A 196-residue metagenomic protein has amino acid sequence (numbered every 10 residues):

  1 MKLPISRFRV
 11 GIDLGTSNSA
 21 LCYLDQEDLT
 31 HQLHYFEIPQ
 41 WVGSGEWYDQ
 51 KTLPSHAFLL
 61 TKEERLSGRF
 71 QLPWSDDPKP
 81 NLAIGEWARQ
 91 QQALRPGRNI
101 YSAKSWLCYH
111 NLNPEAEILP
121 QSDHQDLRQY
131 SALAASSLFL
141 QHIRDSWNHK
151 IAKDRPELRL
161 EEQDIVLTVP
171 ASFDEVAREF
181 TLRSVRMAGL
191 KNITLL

Functional and structural regions predicted by a protein language model:
K2-H31: Gly/Thr-rich phosphate-binding beta-strand-loop-beta motif of the actin/hexokinase/Hsp70
R7-F8, L160-I165, I193: Residue-level recognition of the N-termini of beta-strands and the immediately preceding loop/turn
G15, C22-L24, L167-P170, L196: Generic beta-strand/beta-sheet core signal
S19-L29, A135-S136, Q163, L190: A generic short-segment signal for beta-strand/edge and adjacent turn/coil regions
H34-M187: Phosphate-binding loop and its immediate beta->loop->alpha context in nucleotide/phosphate-handling enzymes
G189-L196: Conserved phosphate-binding/catalytic loops in two-lobed NTP-binding clefts
